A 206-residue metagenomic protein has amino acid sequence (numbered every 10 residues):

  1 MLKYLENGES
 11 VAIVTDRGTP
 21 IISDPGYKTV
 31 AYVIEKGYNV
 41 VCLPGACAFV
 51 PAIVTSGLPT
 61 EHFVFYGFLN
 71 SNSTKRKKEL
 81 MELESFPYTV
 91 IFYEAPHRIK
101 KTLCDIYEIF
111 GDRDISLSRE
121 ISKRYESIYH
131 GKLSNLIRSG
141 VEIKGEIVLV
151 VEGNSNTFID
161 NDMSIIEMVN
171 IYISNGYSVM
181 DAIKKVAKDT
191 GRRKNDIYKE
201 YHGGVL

Functional and structural regions predicted by a protein language model:
M1-C42, P51: Class I S-adenosyl-L-methionine
L2, P25-V30, T55-L58, E79-L80 (+2 more regions): Short, glycine/charged-enriched secondary-structure capping and boundary segments
E6-S10, T89, Y93-L206: A contiguous loop/helix-start segment that scaffolds small-molecule binding in enzyme catalytic cores
A12-D16, H62, L117-R119: Short beta-strands and strand-loop turn motifs
T19, S23, A46, L69 (+4 more regions): Conserved phosphate/pyrophosphate-binding and hydrolysis machinery centered on Walker-type P-loop NTPases, extending
P20, C47-V50, K123-Y125: Short gly/pro/ser/thr-enriched loop/turn and capping motifs at secondary-structure boundaries
K28-F86: Class I SAM-dependent methyltransferase SAM-binding "motif I" and its flanking Rossmann-like core
